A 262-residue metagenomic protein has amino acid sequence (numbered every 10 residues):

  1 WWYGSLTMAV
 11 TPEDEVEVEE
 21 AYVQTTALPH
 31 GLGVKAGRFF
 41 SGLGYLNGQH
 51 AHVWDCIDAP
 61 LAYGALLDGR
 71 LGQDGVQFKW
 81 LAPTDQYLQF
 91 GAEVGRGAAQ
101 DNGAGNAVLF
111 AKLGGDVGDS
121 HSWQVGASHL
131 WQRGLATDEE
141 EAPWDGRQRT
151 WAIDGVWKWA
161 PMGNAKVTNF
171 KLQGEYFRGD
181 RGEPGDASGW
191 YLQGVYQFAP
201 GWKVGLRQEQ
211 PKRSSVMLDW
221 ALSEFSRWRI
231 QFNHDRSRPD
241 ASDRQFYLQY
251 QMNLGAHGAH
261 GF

Functional and structural regions predicted by a protein language model:
W1, L28-L32, P83-L88, D116-W123 (+5 more regions): Short loop/turn motifs that connect adjacent beta-strands in outer-membrane beta-barrel proteins
W1-A99, G103-V108, K112-D119, Q193-Q208: Outer membrane beta-barrel
G4, L32-V34, L88-A92, W123-A127 (+7 more regions): Transmembrane beta-strands of outer-membrane beta-barrel proteins
M8-P12, R38-G42, A82, V94-A98 (+8 more regions): Transmembrane beta-strands of outer-membrane beta-barrel pores
V16-E19, R70-D74, G103-A107, R147-W151 (+3 more regions): Residues that define the transmembrane beta-barrel architecture of outer-membrane proteins
Y22-Q24, Q77-K79, F110-K112, D154-V156 (+5 more regions): Outer-membrane beta-barrel architecture
S120-P211: Detector for outer-membrane/organellar transmembrane beta-barrel domains, recognizing the amphipathic beta-strand
I153-G155, W220-L222, S242-F262: Outer-membrane beta-barrel "beta-signal"
